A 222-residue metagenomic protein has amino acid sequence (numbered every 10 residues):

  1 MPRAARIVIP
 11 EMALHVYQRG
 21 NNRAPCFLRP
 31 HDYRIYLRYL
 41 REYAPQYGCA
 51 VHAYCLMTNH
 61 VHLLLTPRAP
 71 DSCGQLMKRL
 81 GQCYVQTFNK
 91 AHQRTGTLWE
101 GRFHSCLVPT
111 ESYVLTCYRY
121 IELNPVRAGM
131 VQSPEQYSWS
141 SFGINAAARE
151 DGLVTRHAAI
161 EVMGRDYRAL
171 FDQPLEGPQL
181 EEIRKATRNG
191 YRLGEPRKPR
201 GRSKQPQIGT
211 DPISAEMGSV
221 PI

Functional and structural regions predicted by a protein language model:
M1-A53, M57, T66-I222: Short Pro-Cys-Gly-centered "Cys-loop" motif that presents a nucleophilic cysteine in a tight turn
H60: Glycine/serine-rich anion-binding loops at beta->alpha junctions that coordinate negatively charged ligand groups
